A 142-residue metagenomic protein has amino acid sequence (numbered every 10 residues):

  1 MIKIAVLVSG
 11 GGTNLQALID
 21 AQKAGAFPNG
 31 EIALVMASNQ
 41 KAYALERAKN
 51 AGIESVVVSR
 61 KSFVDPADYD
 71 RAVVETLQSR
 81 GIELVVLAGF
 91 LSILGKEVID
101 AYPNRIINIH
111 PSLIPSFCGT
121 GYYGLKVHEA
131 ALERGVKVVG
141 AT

Functional and structural regions predicted by a protein language model:
M1-Y43: N-terminal Rossmann-like dinucleotide-binding module
L15, A44-L45, D70, G124 (+1 more regions): A general structural signal for well-ordered alpha-helical segments in protein cores
N29-D68: Short, surface-exposed acidic-centric catalytic microdomains
G52-E54, I82, V136: Short glycine/serine/threonine/alanine-rich loop segments
V64-I82: Glycine/small-residue-rich loop that forms an oxyanion/phosphate-binding "nest" at active or ligand-binding sites
L84, A88-T142: Donor/substrate-binding cores of folate-linked one-carbon enzymes
